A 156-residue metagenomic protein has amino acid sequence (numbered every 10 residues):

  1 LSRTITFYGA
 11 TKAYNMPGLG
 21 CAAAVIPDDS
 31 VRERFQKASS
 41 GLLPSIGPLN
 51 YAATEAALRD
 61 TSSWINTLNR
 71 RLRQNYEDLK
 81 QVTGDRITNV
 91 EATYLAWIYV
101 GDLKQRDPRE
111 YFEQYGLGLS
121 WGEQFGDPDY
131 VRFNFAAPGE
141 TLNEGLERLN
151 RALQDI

Functional and structural regions predicted by a protein language model:
S2-N69, R73: Conserved core segment of the aminotransferase class I/II
T4, D85, L117: Short, conserved active-site loop motifs that form the nucleotide-linked donor/cofactor pocket
V25, W97-Y99, N134-A136: Short hydrophobic/aromatic beta-strand micro-patches that form the beta-sheet surface supporting nucleotide- or nucleic
D28-D29, G101-L103, P138-E140: Helix N-cap motif at beta-to-alpha junctions
Y51, E55, N69-K80, I87-V100 (+1 more regions): Conserved glycine-rich beta-strand-loop-beta hairpin in the small C-terminal domain of fold type I
A56, D78-V82, Y111, A152: Alpha-helical structural signal in soluble globular domains
Y111-L119, F125-I156: PLP-dependent enzyme catalytic core of the Aspartate aminotransferase-like
